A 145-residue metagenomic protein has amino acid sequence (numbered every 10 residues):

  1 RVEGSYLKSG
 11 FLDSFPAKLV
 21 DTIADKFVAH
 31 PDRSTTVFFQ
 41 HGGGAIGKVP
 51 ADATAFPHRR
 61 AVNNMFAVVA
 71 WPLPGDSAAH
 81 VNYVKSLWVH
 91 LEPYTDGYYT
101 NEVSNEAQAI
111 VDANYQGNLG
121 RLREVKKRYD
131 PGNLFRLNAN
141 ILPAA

Functional and structural regions predicted by a protein language model:
R1-A145: Soluble FAD-dependent oxygen oxidases
